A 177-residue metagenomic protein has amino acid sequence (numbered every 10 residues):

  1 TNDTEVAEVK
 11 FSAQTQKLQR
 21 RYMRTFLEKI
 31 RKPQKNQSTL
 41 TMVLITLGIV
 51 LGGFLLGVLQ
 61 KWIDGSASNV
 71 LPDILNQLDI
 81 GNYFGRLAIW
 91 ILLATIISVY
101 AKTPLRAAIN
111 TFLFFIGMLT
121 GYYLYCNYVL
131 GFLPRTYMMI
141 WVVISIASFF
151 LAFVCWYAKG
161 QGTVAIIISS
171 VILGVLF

Functional and structural regions predicted by a protein language model:
T1-N2, K35: Intrinsic-disorder/low-complexity regions
N2-E8, A13-R20: Short, low-complexity, charge-dense intrinsically disordered segments
S12-K17, K29-K35, I172, L176: Intrinsically disordered, low-complexity regions enriched for glutamine and histidine
R20-L27, T163-V164, I168: Intrinsically disordered, low-complexity regions
R24-F115, L119, Y123: N-terminal topogenic module of multi-pass integral membrane proteins
Y123-F177: Membrane-proximal helix-loop-helix units in multi-pass membrane proteins
